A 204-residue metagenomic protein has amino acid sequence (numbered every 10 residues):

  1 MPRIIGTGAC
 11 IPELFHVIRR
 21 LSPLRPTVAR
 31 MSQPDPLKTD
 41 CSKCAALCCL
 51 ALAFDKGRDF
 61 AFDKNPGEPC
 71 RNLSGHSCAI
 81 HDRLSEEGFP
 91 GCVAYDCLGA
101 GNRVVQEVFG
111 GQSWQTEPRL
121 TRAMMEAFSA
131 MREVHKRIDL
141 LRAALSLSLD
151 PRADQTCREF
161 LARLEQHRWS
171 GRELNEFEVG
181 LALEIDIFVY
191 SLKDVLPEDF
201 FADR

Functional and structural regions predicted by a protein language model:
I4-G6: Hydrophobic alpha-helical membrane-insertion segments
A29-L47, A53-R204: Short loop/turn segments that flank or connect secondary-structure elements
